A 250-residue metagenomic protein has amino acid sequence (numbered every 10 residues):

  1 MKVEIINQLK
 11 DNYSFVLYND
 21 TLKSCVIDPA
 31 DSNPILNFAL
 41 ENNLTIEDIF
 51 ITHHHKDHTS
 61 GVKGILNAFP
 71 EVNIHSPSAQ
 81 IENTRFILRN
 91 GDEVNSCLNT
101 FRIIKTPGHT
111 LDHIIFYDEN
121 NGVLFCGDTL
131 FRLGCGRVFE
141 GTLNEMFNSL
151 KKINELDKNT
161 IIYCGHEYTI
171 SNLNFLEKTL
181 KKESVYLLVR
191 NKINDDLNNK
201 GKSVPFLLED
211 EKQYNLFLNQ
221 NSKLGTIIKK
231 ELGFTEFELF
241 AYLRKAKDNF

Functional and structural regions predicted by a protein language model:
M1-E47, R85-K178, A241, D248: Catalytic core of the metallo-beta-lactamase
S32-S76: Active-site metal-binding motif and surrounding structural segment of the metallo-beta-lactamase
H54, A79, E167: Flexible loop residues that form catalytic and substrate-binding hotspots at small-molecule/glycan-binding clefts
K56, E82-T84: Generic structural signal for helix capping and beta-alpha/helix-loop junctions
K63, E82, K151: Active-site phosphate/pyrophosphate- and oxyanion-stabilizing loops and adjacent acidic/basic residues in soluble
S76-S78, R89: Short loop/edge segments at beta-strand edges and connector loops that shape dinucleotide/nucleotide cofactor-binding
K151-I161, I170-F250: Accessory terminal helices/loops
